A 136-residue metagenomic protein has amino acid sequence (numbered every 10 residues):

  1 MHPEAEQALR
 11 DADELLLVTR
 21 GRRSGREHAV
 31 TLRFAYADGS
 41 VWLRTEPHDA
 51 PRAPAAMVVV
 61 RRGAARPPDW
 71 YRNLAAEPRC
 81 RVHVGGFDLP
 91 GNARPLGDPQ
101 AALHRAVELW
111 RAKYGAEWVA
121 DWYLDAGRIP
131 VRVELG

Functional and structural regions predicted by a protein language model:
M1, R33-F34, V41-W42, W70-R72 (+1 more regions): Broad hydrophobic/π-residue packing in well-ordered secondary structure
M1-E4, A29-V30, W118-V119: A generic local structural motif
M1-H2, A35-S40, G85-G91: Short low-complexity stretches enriched in small and charged residues
M1-L16: Short, basic/aromatic recognition patches
R10-A12, E27, A75, A126: Short, solvent-exposed coil/turn segments
A12-G63: Short beta-strand segments
H48-G136: Short, structured beta-strand-loop surface elements
